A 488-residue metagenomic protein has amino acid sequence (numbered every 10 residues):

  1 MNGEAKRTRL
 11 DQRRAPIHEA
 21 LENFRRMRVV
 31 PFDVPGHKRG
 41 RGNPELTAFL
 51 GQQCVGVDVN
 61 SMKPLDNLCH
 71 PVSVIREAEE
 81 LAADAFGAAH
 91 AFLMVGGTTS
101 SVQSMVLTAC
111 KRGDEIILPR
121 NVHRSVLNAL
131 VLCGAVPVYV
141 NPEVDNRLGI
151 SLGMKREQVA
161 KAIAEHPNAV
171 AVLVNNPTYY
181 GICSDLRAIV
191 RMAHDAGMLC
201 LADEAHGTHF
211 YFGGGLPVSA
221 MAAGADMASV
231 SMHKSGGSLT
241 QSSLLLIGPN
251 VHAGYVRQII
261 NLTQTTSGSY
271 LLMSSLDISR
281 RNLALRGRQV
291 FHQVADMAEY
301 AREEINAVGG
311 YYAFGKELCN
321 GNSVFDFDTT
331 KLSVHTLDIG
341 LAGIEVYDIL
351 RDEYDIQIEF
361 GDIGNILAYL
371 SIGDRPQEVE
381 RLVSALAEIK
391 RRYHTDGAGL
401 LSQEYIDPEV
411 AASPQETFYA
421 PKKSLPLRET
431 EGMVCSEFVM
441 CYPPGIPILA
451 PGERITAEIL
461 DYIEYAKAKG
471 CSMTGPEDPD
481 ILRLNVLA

Functional and structural regions predicted by a protein language model:
M1-S73, P444: N-terminal "arm"/small-domain region of PLP-dependent enzymes with the aminotransferase-like
I17-E22, R26, A48-F49, H70 (+2 more regions): Conserved PLP-enzyme active-site core in the AAT-like
V55-G97: Conserved N-terminal alpha-helix of the aminotransferase class I/II PLP-enzyme fold
L65, F92-M94, V172-N175, S333 (+1 more regions): Short glycine-rich or small-residue beta-strand-to-loop segments that form or flank ligand, phosphate, metal/Fe-S
L93, Y139-N141, V230, F360 (+1 more regions): Structural signal for conserved beta-strand scaffold positions within catalytic alpha/beta enzyme cores
G134-Y139, A468-P479: Short, compositionally biased
Y300-G475: Conserved C-terminal alpha-helix-loop-beta "cap" of PLP-dependent enzymes that closes/shapes the active-site mouth
E453, N485-A488: C-terminal amphipathic alpha-helical interaction region
